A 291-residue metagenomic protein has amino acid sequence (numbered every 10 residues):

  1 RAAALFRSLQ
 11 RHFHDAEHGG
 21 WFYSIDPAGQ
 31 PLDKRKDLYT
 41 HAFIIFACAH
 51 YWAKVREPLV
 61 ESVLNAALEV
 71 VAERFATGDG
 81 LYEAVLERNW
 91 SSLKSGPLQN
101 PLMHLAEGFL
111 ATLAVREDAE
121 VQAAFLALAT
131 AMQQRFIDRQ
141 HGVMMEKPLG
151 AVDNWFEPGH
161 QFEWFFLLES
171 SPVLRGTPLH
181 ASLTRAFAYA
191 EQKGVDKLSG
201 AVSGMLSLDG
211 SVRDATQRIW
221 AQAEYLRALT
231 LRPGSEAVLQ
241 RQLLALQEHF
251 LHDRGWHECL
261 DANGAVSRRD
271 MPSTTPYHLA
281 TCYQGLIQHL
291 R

Functional and structural regions predicted by a protein language model:
R1-R291: Glycan-recognition and catalytic cores of secretory/periplasmic carbohydrate-active enzymes
